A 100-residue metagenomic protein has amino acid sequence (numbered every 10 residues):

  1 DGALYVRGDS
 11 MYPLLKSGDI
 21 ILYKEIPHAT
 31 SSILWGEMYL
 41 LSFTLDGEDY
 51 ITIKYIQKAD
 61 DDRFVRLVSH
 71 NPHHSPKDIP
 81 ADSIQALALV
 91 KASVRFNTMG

Functional and structural regions predicted by a protein language model:
D1-G100: Acidic/glycine-rich C-terminal interaction modules and beta/coil loop segments that lie outside canonical DNA-binding
